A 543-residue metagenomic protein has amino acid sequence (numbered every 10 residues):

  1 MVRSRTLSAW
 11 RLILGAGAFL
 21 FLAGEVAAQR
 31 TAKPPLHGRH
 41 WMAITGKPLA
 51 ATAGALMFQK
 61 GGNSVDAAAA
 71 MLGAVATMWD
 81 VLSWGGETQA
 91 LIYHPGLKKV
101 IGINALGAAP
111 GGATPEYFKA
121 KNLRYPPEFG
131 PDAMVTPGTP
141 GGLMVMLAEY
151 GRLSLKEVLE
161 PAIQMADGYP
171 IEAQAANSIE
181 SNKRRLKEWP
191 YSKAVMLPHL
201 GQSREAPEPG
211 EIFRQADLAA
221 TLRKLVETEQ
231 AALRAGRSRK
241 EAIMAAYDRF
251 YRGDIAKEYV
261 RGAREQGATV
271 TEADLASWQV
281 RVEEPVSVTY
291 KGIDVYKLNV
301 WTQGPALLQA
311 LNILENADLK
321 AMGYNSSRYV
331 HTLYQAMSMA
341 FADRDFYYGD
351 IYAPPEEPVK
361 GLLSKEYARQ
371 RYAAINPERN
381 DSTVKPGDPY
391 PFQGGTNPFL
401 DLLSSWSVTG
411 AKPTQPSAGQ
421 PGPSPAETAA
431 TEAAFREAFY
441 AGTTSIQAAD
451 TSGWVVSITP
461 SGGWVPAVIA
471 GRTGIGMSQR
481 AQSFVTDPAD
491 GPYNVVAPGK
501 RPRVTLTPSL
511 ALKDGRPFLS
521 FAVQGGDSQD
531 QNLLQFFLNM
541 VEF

Functional and structural regions predicted by a protein language model:
M1-L14: Bacterial N-terminal signal peptides that target proteins for export
R11-A23: Bacterial N-terminal signal peptides
Q29-T52, L56, N63-A245, F250-R252 (+2 more regions): Noncatalytic scaffold domains of N-terminal-nucleophile
T77-G102, K119, A268-T271, Q420-E432 (+4 more regions): Active-site rim segments in enzyme catalytic domains, especially the processed small/beta chain of N-terminal
A108, G463-V465, G525-G526: A short acidic/small-residue loop/turn micro-motif
A256, A268, L319-S461, R472: Internal maturation/activation junctions in enzymes
K297-V300, P305, A449, A511-S528: Extended C-terminal regions of large enzymes
